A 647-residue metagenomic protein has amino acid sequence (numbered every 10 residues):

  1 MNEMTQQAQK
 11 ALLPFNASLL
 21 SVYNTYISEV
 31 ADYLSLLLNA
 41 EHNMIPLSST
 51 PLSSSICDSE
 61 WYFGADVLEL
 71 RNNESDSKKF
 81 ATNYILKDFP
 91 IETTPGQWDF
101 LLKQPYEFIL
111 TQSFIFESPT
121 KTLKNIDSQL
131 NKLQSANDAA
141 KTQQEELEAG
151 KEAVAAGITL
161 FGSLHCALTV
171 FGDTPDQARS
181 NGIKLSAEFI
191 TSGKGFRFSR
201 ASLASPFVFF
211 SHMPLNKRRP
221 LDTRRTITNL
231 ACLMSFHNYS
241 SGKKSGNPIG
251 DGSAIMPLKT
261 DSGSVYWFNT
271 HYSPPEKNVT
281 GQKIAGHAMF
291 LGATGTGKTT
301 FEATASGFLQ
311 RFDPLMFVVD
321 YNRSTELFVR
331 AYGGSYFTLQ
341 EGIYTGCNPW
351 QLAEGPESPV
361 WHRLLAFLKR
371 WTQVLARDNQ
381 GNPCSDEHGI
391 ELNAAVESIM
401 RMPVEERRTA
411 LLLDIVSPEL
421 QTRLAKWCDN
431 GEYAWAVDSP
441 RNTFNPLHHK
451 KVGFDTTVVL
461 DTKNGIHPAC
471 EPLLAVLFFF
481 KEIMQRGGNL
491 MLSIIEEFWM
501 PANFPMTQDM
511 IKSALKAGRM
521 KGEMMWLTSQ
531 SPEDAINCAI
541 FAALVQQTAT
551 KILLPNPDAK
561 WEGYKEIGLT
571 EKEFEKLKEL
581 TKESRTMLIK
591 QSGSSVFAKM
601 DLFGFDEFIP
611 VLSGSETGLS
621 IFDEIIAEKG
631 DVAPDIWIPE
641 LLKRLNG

Functional and structural regions predicted by a protein language model:
M1-S241: Extended, folded cores of ATP/NTP-driven motor/assembly subunits in large transport and secretion machines
E92-K103, P206-Y266, Y272-S273, E326 (+5 more regions): P-loop NTPase motor domains
G252-L339: Glycine-rich phosphate-binding loop of nucleotide-binding enzymes
M316-V319, G518, M524-Q530: Structural recognition of the conserved hydrophobic beta-strand(s) that form the central parallel beta-sheet of P-loop
N322, T528-P532, P555-P557: A short beta-strand-to-loop transition that corresponds to the Sensor-1 phosphate-sensing loop of AAA+ P-loop ATPases
L339-E341, K551-A559: Conserved AAA+ ATPase "SRH/arginine-finger" region at the nucleotide-binding site
I540-L553: A short helix-turn-beta junction within AAA+ P-loop NTPase domains corresponding to the substrate/partner-engaging
T570-D623: Conserved P-loop NTPase
